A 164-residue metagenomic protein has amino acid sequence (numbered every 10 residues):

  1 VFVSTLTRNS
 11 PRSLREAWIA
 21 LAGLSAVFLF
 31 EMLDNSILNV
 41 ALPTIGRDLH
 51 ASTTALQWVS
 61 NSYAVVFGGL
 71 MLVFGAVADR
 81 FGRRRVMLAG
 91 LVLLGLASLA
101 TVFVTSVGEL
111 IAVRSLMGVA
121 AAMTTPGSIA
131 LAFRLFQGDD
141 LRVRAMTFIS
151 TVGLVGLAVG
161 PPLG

Functional and structural regions predicted by a protein language model:
F2-G164: Transmembrane-helix bundle of Major Facilitator Superfamily
